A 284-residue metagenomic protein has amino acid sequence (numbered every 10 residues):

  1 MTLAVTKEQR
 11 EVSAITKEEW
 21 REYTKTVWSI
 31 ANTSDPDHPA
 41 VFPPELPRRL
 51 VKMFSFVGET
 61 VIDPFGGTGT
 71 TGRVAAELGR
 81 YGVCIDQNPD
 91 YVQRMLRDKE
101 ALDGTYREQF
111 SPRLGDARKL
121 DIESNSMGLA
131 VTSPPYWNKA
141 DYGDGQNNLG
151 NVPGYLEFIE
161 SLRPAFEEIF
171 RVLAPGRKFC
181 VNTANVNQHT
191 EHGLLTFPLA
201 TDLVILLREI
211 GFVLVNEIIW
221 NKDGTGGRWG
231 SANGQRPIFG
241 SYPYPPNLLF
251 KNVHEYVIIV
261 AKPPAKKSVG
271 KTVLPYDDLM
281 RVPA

Functional and structural regions predicted by a protein language model:
M1-A284: Class I S-adenosyl-L-methionine-dependent methyltransferase catalytic core
